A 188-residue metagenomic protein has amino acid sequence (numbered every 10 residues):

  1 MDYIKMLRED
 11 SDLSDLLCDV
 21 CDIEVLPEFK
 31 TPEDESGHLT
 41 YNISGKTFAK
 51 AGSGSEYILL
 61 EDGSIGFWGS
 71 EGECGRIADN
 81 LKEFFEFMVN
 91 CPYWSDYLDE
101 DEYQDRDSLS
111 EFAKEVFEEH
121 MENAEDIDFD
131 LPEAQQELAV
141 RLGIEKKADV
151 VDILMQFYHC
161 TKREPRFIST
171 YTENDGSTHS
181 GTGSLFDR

Functional and structural regions predicted by a protein language model:
M1-G72, Y103, H120-R188: A surface-exposed partner-binding patch
W68-S108: Compact, glycine/acidic-enriched structural inserts
E111-F112: Eukaryote-specific, cytoplasm-facing alpha-helical/coiled-coil scaffolding segments in long proteins
